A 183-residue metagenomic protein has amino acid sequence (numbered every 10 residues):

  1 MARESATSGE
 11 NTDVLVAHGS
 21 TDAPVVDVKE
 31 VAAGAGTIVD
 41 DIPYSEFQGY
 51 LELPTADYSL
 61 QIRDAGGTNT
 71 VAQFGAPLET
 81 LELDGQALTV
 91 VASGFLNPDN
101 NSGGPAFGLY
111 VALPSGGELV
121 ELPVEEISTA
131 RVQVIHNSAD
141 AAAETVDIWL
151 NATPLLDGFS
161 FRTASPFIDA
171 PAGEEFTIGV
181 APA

Functional and structural regions predicted by a protein language model:
M1-A183: Intrinsically disordered, low-complexity polar regions and short flexible loop motifs
